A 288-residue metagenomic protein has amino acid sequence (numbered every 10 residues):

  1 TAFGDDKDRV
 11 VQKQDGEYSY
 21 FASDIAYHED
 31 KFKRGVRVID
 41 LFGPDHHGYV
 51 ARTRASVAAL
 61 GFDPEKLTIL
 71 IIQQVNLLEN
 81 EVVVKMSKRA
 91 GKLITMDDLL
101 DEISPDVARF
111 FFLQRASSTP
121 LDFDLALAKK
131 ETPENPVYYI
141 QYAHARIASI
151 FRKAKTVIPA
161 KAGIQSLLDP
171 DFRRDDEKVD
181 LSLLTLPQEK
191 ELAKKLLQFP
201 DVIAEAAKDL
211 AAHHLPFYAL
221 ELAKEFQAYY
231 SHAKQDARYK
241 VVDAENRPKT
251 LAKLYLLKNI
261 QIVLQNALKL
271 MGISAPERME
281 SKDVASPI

Functional and structural regions predicted by a protein language model:
T1-I158, D175-I288: Non-catalytic interaction-recognition regions
Q141, L168-D169: Coiled-coil-like amphipathic alpha-helices with heptad-repeat character
G163-Q165, R173-E177: A cross-taxon signal for low-complexity, glycine/charged-rich
L167-L168, L183: Leucine-biased recognition of intrinsically disordered, low-complexity hydrophobic segments
